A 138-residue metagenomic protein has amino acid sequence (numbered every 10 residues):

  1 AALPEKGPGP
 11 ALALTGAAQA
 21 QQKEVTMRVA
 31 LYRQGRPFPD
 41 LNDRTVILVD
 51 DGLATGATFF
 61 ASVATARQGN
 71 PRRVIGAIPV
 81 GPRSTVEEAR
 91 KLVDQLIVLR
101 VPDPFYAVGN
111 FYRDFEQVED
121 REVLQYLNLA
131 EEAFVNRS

Functional and structural regions predicted by a protein language model:
A1-S138: PRPP-associated nucleotide enzymes
